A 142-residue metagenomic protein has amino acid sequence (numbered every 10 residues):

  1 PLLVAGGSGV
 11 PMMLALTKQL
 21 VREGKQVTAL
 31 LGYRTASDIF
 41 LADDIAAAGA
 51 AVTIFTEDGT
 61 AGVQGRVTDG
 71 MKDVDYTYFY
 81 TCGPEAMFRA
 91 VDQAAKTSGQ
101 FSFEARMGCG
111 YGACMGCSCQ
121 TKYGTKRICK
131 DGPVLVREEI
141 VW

Functional and structural regions predicted by a protein language model:
P1-E104: FNR/FR-type flavoprotein reductase catalytic core
M12, E85-A86, E104-P133: Local cysteine-cluster metal-coordination motifs and their immediate loop/turn environment, predominantly Fe-S cluster
P133-W142: Short microdomains enriched in Cys/His and/or Lys/Arg
